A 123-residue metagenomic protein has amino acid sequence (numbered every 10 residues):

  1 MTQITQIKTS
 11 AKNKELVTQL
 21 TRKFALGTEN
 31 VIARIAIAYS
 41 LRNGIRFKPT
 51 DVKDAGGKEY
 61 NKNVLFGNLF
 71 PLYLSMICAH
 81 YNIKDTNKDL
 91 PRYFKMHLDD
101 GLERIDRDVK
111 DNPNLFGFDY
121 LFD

Functional and structural regions predicted by a protein language model:
T2-Q6, P71: N-proximal short alpha-helices
Q3, S10-V31, I35, Y60-K62 (+1 more regions): Surface-exposed, Lys/Arg-rich phosphate-binding patches that contact polyanionic backbones
N13, E29-I32, I37, L69-L74 (+1 more regions): Short runs of predominantly hydrophobic/aromatic residues within well-ordered alpha helices that form helix-helix
E15-L20, V31, S40, R46-F47 (+2 more regions): Membrane-topology and secretion signals of cell-surface/extracellular proteins
L26-T28, V64-F66, D89-P91: Short, surface-exposed loop and linker segments with low hydrophobicity and enrichment for Pro/Ser/Thr
G27-D51, D106: Short, basic amphipathic alpha-helical segments that act as recognition/interaction helices in nucleic-acid-binding
R42-D85: Short, positively charged interaction helices/loops
H80-D123: Low-complexity intrinsically disordered segments
